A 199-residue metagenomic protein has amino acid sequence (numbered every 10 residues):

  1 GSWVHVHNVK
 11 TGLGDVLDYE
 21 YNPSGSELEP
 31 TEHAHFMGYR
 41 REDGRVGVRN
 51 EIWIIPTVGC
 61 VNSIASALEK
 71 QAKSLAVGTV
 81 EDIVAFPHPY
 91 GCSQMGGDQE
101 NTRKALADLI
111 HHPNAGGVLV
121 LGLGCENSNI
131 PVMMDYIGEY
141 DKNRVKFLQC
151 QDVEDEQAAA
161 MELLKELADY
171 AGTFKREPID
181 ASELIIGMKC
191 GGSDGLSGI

Functional and structural regions predicted by a protein language model:
G1-I199: Metallocofactor- and cofactor-centric catalytic cores in central/energy metabolism, strongly enriched
